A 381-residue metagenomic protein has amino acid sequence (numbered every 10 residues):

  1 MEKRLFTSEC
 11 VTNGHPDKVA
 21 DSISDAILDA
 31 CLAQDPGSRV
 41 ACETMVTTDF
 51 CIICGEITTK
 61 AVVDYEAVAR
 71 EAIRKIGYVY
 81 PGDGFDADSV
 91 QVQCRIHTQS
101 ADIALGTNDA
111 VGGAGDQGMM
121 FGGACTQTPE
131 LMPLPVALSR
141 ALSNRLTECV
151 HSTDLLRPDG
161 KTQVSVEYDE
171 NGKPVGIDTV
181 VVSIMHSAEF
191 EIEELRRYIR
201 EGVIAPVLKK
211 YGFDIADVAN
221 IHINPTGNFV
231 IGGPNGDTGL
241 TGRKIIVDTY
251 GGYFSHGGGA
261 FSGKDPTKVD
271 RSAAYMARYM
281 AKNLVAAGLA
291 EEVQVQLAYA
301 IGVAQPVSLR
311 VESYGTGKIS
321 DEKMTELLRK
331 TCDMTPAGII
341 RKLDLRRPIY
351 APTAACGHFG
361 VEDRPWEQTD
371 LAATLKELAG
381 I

Functional and structural regions predicted by a protein language model:
M1-A41: N-terminal, positively charged regions that mediate nucleic acid binding
T7, A67, R74-I231, G360-L375 (+1 more regions): Glycine-rich, mobile lid/loop segments that gate access to catalytic sites or pores
E9-V11, H15-A20, G113-Q127, V230-F254 (+2 more regions): Conserved phosphate/anionic-ligand binding catalytic regions in large, soluble enzymes, centered on
S22-A26, A137, A141, S272-Y279: Short amphipathic alpha-helical face segments that pack within enzyme cores and frequently flank/anchor catalytic
S38-C42, G160-V166, A219-I223, L289-A300: A short glycine-rich, hydrophobically flanked beta-strand micro-motif that places a catalytic Asp/Glu for divalent metal
A41-T59, I301-Q305: Short, charge-patterned binding micro-sites
T47, E292, Y299-I381: Internal helix-turn-beta structural module
E191-L284: Glycine-rich anion/phosphate-binding loop at the beta-strand->alpha-helix junction
